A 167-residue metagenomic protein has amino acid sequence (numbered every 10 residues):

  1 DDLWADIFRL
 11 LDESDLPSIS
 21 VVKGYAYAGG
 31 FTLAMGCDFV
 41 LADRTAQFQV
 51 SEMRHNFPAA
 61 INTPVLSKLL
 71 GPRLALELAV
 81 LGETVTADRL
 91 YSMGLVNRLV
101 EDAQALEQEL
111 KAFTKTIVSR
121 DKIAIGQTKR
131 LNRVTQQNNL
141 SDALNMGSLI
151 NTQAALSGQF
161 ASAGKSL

Functional and structural regions predicted by a protein language model:
D1-L10: Glycine- (often His-adjacent) and acidic-residue-rich active-site loop that binds/positions the CoA thioester
L3-W4, Y27, N62, G147: Amphipathic coiled-coil/heptad-repeat helices and related helical stalk/stem segments that mediate oligomerization
R9-K122: Crotonase-fold acyl-CoA enzyme core
G82-D88, Q104-L167: C-terminal alpha-helix plus adjacent terminal tail
